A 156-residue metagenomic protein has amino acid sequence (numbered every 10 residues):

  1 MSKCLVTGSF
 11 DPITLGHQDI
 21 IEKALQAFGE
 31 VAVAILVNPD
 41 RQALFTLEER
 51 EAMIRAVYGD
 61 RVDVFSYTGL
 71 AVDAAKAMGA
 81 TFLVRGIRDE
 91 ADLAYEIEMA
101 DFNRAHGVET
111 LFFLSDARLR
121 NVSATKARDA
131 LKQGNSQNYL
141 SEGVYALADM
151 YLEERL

Functional and structural regions predicted by a protein language model:
M1-L156: Nucleotidyltransferase catalytic core that binds NTPs
